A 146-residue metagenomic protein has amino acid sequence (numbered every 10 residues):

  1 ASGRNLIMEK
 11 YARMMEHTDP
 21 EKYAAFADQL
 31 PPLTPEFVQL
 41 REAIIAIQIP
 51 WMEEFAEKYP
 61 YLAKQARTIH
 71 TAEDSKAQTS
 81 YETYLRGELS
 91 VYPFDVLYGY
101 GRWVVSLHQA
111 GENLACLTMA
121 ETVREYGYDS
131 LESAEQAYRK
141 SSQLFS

Functional and structural regions predicted by a protein language model:
A1, Y23-S90, Y128-E132, R139-Q143: Short, flexible domain-boundary/linker segments around small modular repeats
S2-L40, V104-R139: Repeat-associated, polar segments at repeat-unit boundaries in modular proteins
G3-Y11, I44-I45, Y81, L89 (+1 more regions): Short, structured motif recognition centered on aromatic/hydrophobic residues
